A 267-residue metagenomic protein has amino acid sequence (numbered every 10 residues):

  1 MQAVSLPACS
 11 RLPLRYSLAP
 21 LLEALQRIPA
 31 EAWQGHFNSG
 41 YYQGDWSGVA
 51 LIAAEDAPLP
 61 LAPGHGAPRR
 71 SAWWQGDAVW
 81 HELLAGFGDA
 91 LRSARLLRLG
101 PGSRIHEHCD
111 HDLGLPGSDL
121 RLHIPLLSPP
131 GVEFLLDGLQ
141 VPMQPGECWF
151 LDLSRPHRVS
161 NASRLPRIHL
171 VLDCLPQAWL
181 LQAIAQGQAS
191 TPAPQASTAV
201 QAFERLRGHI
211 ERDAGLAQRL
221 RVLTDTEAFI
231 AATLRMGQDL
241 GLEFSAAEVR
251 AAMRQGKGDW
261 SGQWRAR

Functional and structural regions predicted by a protein language model:
M1-F87, P192-A193: Non-heme Fe(II)/2-oxoglutarate
L96-L115: Conserved short histidine dyad/triad with adjacent acidic residue
R98, L115-G131: Short, conserved beta-strand element in jelly-roll/cupin
H106-E107, P125-P145: A short beta-strand-loop-beta hairpin characteristic of the jelly-roll/cupin
H108, V132-F134, L151-D152, P156-S163: Short beta-strand His + acidic residue motifs that chelate non-heme Fe in jelly-roll/DSBH and cupin folds
H111-L113, D137-V141, I184-P192: Short intrinsically disordered coil segments
L120-P125, C148-F150, R164-Q182: A short hydrophobic beta-strand segment most commonly corresponding to one strand of the jelly-roll/cupin
Q182-R267: Terminal, compositionally biased segments used for targeting/anchoring and flexible tails
